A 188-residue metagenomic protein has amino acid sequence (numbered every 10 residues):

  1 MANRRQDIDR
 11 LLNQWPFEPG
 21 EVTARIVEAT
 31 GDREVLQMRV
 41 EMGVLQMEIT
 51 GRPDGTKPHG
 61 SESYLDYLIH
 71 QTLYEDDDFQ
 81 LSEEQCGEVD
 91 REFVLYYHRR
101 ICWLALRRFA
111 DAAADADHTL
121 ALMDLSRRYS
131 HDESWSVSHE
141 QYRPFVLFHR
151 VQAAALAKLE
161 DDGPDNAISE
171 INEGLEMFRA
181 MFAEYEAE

Functional and structural regions predicted by a protein language model:
M1-R127, D162-E186: N-terminal alpha-helical interaction modules that lie
E88-V89, S136, Q141-R143: Short coil/turn linker motifs that delimit alpha-helical repeat modules in TPR/alpha-solenoid proteins
R91, H98, V146-A153: "A position-specific structural signal for the A-helix of alpha-solenoid helical repeats
R128-S136: Short, solvent-exposed, charged loop/turn and helix-capping segments that join or cap alpha-helices on peripheral
A155-K158: Alpha-helical protein-protein interaction scaffolds
